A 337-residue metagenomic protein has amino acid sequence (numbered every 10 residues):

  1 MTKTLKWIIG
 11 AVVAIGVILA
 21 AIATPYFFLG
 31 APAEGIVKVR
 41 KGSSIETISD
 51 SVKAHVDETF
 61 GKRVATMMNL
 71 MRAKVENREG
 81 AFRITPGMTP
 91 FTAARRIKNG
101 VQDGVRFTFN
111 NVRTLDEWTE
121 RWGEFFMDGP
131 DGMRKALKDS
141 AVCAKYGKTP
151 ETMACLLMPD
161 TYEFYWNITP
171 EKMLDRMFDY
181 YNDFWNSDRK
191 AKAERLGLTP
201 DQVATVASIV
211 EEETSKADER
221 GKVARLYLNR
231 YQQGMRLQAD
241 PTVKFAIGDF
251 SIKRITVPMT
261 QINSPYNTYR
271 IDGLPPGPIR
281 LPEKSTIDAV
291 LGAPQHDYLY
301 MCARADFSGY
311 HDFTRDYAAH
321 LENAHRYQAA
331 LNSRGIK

Functional and structural regions predicted by a protein language model:
M1-Q238, V243, G248, R280-S285 (+2 more regions): Conserved catalytic or metal-liganding residues and their short signature motifs at active sites of enzymes
Q238-R280, S285-T286: Conserved SxxK-family serine transpeptidase/carboxypeptidase catalytic domain of penicillin-binding proteins
M301: Active-site-proximal loop/helix segment associated with metal-binding centers of metalloenzymes
